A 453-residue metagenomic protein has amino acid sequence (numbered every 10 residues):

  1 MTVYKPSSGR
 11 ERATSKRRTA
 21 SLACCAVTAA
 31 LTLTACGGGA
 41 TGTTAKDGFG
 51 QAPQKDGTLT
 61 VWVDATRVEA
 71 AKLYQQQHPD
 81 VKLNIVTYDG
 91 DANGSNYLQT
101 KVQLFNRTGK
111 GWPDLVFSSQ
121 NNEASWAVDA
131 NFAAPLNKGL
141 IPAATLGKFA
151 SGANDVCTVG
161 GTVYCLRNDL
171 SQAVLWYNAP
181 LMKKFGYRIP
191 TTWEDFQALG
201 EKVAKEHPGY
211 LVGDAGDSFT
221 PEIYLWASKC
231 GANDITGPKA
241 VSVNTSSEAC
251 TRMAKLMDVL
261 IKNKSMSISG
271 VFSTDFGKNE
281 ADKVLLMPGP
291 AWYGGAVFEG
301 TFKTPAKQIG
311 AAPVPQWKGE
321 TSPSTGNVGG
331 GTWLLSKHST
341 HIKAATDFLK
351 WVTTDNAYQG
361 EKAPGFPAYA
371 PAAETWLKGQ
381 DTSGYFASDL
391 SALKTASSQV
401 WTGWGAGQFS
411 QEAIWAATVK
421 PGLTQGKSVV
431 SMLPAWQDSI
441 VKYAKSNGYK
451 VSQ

Functional and structural regions predicted by a protein language model:
M1-T58, V441-Q453: Short, low-complexity disordered leader/linker segments with a strong preference for bacterial N-terminal type II
A45-A65, V81-Y88, D114-L115, Y164 (+2 more regions): Short, well-ordered beta-strand elements
Q77-F149, K183-T191, K278, K283-L286 (+2 more regions): Extracytoplasmic "Venus flytrap"/periplasmic binding protein-like
Q103, W112-V116, A144-P180, L211 (+2 more regions): A structural signal for short loop-to-beta-strand junctions that line the ligand-binding cleft of periplasmic/secreted
A124-N131, G152-I189, A215-K239, N327-S336 (+1 more regions): Periplasmic solute-binding protein
F185, T251, V259-S265, T301-G365: Extracytoplasmic/periplasmic substrate-recognition and gating elements
G200, A240-G270, V314: Glycine-centered hinge/linker elements that transmit conformational signals in sensory and ligand-binding systems
A312-P313, A363-A413, A417, P421 (+1 more regions): Long, aromatic- and glycine/proline-rich binding clefts that accommodate carbohydrate-like moieties
